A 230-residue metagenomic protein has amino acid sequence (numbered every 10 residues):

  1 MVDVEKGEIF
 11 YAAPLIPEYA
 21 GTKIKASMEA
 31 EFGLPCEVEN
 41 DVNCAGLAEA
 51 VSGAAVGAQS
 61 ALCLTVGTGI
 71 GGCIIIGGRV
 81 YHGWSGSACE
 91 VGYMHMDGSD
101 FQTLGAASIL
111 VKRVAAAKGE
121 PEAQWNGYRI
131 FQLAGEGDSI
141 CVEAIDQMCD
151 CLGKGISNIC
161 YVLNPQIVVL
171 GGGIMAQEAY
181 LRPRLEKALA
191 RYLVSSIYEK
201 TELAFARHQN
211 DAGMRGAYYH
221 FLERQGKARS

Functional and structural regions predicted by a protein language model:
D3-E8, M28-L34, A48-S60, V80 (+1 more regions): ATP-binding/phosphotransfer module of carbohydrate and carboxylate kinases, centering on a glycine-rich
I9-P17: Short glycine-enriched, charge-decorated loop/helix-capping segments at active-site entrances that position
P14, S85-G86: Short clusters of small/polar residues that mark proteolytic maturation junctions
P17-E18, A88-E90: A short acidic/small-residue loop/turn micro-motif
C36-N40: General beta-strand structural signal in soluble alpha/beta enzymes
D41, G67, A217: Active-site glycine-centered loops adjacent to acidic/histidine catalytic or metal-binding residues that shape
A61-T65, G71-C73, Y93: Short glycine-aspartate micro-motif
